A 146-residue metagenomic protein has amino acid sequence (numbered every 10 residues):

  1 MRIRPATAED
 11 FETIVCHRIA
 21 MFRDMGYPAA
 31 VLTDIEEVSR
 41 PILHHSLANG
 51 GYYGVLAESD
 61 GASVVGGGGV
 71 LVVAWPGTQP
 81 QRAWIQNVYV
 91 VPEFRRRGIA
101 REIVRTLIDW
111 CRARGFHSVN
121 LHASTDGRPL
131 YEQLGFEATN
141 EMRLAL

Functional and structural regions predicted by a protein language model:
R2-C16: A short beta-loop-alpha structural element at the N-terminal edge of CoA-dependent acyl/N-acetyltransferase catalytic
I19-I42: Conserved GNAT-fold acetyl-CoA-binding loop/helix
H44-L56, W84: A short helix-loop-beta-strand connector motif used in the catalytic cores of GNAT acetyltransferases and, in some
L56, S63-V72, W84, Y89: Conserved beta-strand in the GNAT
V73-I85, R95: A conserved beta-turn-beta hairpin within the catalytic core of GNAT-like acetyltransferases that forms part
W75-T78, N120-D126, E132, E137-L146: Conserved catalytic-core motifs of GNAT/GCN5-like acyltransferases
F94, G98-T106: Conserved acetyl-CoA pyrophosphate-binding loop and the N-cap/start of the following alpha-helix in GNAT-like
C111-A123: Conserved GNAT acetyl-CoA-binding A-motif
